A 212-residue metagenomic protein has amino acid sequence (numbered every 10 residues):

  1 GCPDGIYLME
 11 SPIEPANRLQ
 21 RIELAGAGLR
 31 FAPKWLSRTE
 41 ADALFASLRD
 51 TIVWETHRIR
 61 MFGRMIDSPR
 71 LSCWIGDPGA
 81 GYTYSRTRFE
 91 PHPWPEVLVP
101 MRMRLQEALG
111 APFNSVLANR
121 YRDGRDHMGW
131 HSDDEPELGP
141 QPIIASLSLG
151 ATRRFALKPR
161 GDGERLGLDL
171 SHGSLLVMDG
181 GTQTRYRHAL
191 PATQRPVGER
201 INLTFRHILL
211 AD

Functional and structural regions predicted by a protein language model:
P3-D212: Non-heme Fe(II) oxygenase metal-center motifs and adjacent flexible, charged/small-residue loops
